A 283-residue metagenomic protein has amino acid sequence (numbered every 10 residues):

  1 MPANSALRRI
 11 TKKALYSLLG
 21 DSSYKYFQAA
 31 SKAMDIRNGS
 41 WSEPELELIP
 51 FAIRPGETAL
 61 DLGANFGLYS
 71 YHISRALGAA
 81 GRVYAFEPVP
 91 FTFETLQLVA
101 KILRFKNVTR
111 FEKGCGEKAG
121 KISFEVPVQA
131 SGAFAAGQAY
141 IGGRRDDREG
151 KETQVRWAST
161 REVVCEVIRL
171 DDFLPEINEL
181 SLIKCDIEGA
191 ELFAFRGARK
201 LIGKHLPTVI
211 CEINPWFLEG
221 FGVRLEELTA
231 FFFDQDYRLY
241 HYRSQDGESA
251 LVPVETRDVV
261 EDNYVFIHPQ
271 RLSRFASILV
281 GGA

Functional and structural regions predicted by a protein language model:
M1-A283: Phosphate/nucleotide-binding beta-alpha loop and adjacent structural elements of enzyme active sites
